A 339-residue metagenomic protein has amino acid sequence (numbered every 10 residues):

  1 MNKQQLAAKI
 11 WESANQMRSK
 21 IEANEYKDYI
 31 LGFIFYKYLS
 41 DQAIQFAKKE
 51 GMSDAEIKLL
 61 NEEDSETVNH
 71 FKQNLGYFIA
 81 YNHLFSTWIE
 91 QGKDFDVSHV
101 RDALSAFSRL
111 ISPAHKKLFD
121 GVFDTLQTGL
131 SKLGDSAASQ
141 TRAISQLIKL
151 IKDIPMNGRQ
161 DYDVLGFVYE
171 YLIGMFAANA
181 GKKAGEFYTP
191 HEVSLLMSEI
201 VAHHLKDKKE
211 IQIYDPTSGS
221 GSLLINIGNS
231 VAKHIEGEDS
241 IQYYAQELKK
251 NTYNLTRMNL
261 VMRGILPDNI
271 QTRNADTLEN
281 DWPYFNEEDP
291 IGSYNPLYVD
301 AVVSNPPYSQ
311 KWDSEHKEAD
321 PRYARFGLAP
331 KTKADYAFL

Functional and structural regions predicted by a protein language model:
M1-A202, D268-Q271, T277: Non-catalytic, mostly N-terminal accessory regions of nucleic-acid modification and defense proteins
N2, L6, T189-S194, S220-L223 (+1 more regions): Phosphate/oxyanion-binding active-site loops and adjacent basic polyanion-contact surfaces
A23, T141, P296, T332-Y336: Short, solvent-exposed loop/helix junctions and linker helices that flank or host conserved functional motifs
Y36, K250-N251, L278-E279, P307-Q310: Conserved nucleotide-binding/hydrolysis micro-motifs of P-loop NTPases
Q160, S222, I265, P306-H316: Proline-centered turn/helix-capping motifs that create local helix->coil transitions or kinks
E170-G174, S222, N229, Y308: Glycine-rich, acidic and aromatic/proline-enriched surface loops and short helix-turn segments that act as binding
K183-A301, D320: Conserved S-adenosyl-L-methionine
Y308-A337: Mobile active-site "lid"/loop adjacent to the S-adenosyl-L-methionine
